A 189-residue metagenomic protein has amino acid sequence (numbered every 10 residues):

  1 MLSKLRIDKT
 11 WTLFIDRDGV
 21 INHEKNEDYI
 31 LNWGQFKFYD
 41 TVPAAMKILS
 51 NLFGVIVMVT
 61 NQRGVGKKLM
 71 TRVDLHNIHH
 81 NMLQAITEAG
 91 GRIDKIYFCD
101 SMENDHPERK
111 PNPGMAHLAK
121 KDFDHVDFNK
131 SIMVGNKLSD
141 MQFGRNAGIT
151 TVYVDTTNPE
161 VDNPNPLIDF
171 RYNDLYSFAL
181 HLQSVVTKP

Functional and structural regions predicted by a protein language model:
L2-V57: Active-site neighborhood of HAD-like aspartate-dependent phosphohydrolases
L2-W11, V73, N77-K95, E103-M133 (+1 more regions): Asp-based, Mg2+/Mn2+-dependent phosphohydrolase catalytic module
I15-R17, T60, V134-N136: Active-site flanking residues adjacent to catalytic metal/cofactor-binding acidic residues
D18, Q62, N112: Anionic group-transfer/hydrolysis microenvironments
I21-D40, V65-D74, E88-G91, S101 (+1 more regions): Metal-dependent phosphoesterase signature
E24, N61, T156-T157: Histidine-centered beta-alpha loop that forms part of the nucleotide-sugar donor binding/catalytic region in diverse
V42, M46-M82, K95-D105, G144: Substrate-recognition element of Asp-dependent hydrolases with the DxDx(T/V) motif
